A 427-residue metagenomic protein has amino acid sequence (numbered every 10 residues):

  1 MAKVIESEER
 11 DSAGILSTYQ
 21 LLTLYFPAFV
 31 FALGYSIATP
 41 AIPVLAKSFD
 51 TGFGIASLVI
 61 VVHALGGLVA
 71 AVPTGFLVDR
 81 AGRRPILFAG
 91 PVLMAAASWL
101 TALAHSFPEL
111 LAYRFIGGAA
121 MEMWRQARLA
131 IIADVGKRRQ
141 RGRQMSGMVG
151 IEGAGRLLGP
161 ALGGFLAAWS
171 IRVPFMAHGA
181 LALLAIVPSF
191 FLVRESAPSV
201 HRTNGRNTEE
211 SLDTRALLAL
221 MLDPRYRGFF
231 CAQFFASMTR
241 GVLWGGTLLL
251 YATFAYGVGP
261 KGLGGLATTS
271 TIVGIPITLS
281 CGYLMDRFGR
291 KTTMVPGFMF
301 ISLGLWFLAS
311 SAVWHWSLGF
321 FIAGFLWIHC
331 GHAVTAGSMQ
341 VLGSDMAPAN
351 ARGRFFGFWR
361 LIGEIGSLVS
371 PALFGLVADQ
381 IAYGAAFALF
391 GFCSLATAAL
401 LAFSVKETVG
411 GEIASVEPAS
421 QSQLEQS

Functional and structural regions predicted by a protein language model:
A2-T18, E195-C231, S420-S427: Juxtamembrane intracellular "pre-TM" segments in multi-pass secondary transporters
A41-F53, G246-K261: Short amphipathic helix-loop junctions that connect adjacent transmembrane helices in Major Facilitator Superfamily/SLC
D50, G82, L103-P108, G257 (+2 more regions): Helix-breaking motifs and short loop linkers at transmembrane-helix boundaries and internal kinks in secondary membrane
A64-V72, R156-L157, T271-L279, S367-L368: Residue-level signature of mid-helix packing/kink "hotspots" within the transmembrane helices of 12-pass Major
A70-G82, I277-G289, A378: Helix-to-loop junctions at the C-terminal end of transmembrane segments in multipass secondary transporters
P85-W99, T292-F307: Structural signature of the two symmetry-related core transmembrane helices
A97, P108-I116, G319-W327: Paired small-residue
Y113-A154: Cytoplasmic helix-loop-helix junction between adjacent transmembrane helices in 12-TM secondary transporters
